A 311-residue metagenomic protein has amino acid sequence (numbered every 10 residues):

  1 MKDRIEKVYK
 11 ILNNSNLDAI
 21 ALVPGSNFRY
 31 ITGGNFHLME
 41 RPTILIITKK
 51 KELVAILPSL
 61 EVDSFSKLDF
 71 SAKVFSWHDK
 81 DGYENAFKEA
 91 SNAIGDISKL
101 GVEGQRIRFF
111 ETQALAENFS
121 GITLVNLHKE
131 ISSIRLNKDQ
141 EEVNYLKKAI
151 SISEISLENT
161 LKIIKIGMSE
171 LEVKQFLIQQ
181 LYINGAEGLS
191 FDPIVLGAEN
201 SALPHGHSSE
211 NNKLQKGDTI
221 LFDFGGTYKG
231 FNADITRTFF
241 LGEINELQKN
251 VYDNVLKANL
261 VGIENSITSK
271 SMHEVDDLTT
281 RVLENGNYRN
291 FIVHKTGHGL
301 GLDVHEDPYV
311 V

Functional and structural regions predicted by a protein language model:
M1-V311: Active-site neighborhoods and metal-handling regions in enzymes and metal-associated proteins
